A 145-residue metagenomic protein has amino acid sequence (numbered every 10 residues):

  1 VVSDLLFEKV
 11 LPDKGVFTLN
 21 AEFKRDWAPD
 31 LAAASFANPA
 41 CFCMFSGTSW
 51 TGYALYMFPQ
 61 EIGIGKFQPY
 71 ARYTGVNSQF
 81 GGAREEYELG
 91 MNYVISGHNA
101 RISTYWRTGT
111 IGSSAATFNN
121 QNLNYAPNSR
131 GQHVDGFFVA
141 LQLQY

Functional and structural regions predicted by a protein language model:
V1-S78, Y87, L143: Detector for outer-membrane/organellar transmembrane beta-barrel domains, recognizing the amphipathic beta-strand
T18, A34-S35, R84-E86, S103-Y105 (+1 more regions): Composition- and surface-driven signal marking solvent-exposed, interaction-prone regions in large proteins
N20, N38, N77, N92 (+3 more regions): Detector for Asparagine
P29-F45, I111-Q132: Solvent-exposed loop segments that connect transmembrane elements
G81: Loop/helix-junction capping segments adjacent to catalytic residues or to phosphate/diphosphate-binding pockets
L89-S113: C-terminal closing repeat unit and adjoining cap/tail of repeat-based domains
G131-Y145: Outer-membrane beta-barrel "beta-signal"
